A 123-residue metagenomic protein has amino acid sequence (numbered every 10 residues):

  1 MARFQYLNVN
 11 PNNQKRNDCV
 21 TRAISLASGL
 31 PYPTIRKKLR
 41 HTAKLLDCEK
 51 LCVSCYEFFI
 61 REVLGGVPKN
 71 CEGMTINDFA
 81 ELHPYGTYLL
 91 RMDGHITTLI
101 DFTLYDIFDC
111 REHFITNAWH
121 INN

Functional and structural regions predicted by a protein language model:
M1-G65: Active-site nucleophile-adjacent alpha helix/oxyanion-hole segment immediately C-terminal to the catalytic cysteine
A43-G94, I100-D109, F114-T116: Conserved active-site-adjacent core of cysteine acyl-enzyme catalytic domains
T116-N123: Charged phosphate-binding loop/patch that engages nucleotide di/tri-phosphates or the phosphate backbone of nucleic
